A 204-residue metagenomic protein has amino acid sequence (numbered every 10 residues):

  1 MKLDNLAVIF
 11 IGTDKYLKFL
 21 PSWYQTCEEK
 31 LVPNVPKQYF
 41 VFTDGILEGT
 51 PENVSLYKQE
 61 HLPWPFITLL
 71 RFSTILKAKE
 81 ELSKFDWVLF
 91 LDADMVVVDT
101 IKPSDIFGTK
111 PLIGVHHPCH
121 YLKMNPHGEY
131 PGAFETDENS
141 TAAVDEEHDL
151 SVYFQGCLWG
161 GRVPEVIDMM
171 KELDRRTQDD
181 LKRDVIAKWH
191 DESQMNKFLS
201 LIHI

Functional and structural regions predicted by a protein language model:
M1-L70, K77-K84: N-terminal anchoring/stem segment of glycosyltransferases
F10-T13, V41-D44, L91-A93, D99 (+3 more regions): Short His-Asn-centered micro-motif
K18, E48-T50, V97-T100, D105-I106 (+3 more regions): Short catalytic/ligand-binding loop motif for oxyanion handling, primarily in non-cytosolic enzymes, centered on
T68, F72, A93-M95, K188-M195: Conserved glycosyltransferase catalytic-site signature
F72-M124: GT-A fold catalytic core of metal-dependent nucleotide-sugar glycosyltransferases, centered on the diacidic
G132-L150: Short, flexible, basic/aromatic active-site loop/helix in glycosyltransferases
D145-H203: Catalytic core and acceptor-binding pocket of nucleotide-sugar-dependent glycosyltransferases
